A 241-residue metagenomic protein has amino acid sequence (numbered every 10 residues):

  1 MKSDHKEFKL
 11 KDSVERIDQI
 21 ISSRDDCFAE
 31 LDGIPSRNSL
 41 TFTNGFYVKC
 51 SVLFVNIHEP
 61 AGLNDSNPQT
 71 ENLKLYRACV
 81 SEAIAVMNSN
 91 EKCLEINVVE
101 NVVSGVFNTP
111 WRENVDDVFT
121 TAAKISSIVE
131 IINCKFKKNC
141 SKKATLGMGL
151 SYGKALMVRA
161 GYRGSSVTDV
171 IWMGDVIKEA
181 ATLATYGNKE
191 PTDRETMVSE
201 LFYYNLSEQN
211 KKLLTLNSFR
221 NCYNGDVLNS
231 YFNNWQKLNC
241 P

Functional and structural regions predicted by a protein language model:
M1-S39, E179, N188-P241: Intrinsically disordered, glycine/charged-rich C-terminal tails and inter-domain linkers that flank nucleotidyl cyclase
S3, S13, S22-S23, S36-S39 (+13 more regions): Generic serine detector
K6-D32, E59-A78, V118-I132, G147: Charged, low-complexity, helix/coiled-coil-prone segments
D26-F28, D32-P35, S39, N44-Y47 (+6 more regions): Mixed-charge, polar/low-complexity N-terminal
S36-T120: Catalytic NTP-binding/metal-coordinating core of nucleotidyl cyclase/transferase enzymes
W111-N229: Catalytic beta-strand-to-alpha-helix segment of the class III nucleotidyl cyclase homology domain
